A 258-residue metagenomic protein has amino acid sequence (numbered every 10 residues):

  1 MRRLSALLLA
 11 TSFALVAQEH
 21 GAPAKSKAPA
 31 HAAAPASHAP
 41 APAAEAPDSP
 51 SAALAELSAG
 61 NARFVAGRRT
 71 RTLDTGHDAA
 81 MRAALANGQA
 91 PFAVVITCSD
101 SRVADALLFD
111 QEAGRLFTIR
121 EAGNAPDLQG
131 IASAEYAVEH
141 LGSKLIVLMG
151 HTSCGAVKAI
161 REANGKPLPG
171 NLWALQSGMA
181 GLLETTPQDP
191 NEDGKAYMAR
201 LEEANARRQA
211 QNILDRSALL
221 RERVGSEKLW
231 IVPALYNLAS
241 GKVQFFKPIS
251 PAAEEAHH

Functional and structural regions predicted by a protein language model:
M1-E19: Sec-dependent N-terminal signal peptides
E19-G88, G114, G123-A132, Y136-L141 (+1 more regions): Divalent-metal-activated hydrolytic enzyme cores
F92, I96-S133: Active-site cofactor/substrate anionic-group-binding motifs, chiefly glycine- and Lys/Arg-rich phosphate-binding loops
V95-C98, R120, V147-H151, V232-N237: Short beta-strand segments
D100-R102, H151-A156: Gly/Ser/Thr-rich loops at beta-strand to alpha-helix junctions that form or flank small-molecule/cofactor-binding
K144: Short acidic/polar active-site loop segments enriched in Thr and Asp
